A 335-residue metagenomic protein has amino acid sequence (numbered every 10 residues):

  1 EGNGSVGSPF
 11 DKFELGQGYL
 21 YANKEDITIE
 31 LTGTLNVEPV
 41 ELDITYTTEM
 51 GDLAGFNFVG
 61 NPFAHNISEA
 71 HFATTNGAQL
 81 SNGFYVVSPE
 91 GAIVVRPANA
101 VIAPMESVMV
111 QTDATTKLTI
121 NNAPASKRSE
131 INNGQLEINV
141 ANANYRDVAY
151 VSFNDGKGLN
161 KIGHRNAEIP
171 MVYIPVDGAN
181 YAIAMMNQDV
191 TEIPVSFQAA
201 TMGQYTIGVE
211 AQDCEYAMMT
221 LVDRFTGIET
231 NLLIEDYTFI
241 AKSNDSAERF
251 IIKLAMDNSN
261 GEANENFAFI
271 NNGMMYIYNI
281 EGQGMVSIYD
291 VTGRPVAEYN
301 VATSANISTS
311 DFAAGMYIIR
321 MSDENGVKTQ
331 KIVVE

Functional and structural regions predicted by a protein language model:
E1-N306, D311-M316, N325-E335: Compositionally biased Ser/Thr/Gly- and acidic/asparagine-rich, proline-interspersed low-complexity stretches
